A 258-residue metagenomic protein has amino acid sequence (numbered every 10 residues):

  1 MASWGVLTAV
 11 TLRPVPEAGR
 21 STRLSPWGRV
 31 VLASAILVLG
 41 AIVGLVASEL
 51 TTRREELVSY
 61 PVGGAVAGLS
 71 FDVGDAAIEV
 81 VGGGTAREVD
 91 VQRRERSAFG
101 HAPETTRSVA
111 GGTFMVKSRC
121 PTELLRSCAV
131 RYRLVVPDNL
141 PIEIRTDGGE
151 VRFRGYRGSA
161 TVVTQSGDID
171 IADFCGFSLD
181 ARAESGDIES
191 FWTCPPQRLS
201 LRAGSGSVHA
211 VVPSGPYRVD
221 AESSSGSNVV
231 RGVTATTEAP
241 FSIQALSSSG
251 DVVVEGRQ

Functional and structural regions predicted by a protein language model:
M1-G28: Terminal targeting segments of Actinobacterial cell-envelope proteins
W27-A47: Hydrophobic membrane-insertion alpha-helices, especially the h-region of bacterial N-terminal signal peptides
S48-G112, R131-V135, P141, R152-F153 (+3 more regions): Short linear S-[DN]-x-LW-Φ motif typified by the pepsin-like aspartic protease active-site region
G64, V73-D75, G84, V109-G111 (+10 more regions): A generic beta-sheet turn/junction motif
A86-E88, T122-E123, Q197, Y217: Short, surface-exposed beta-strand-loop junctions and turns on beta-sheet-rich folds
M115-Q197: Non-cytosolic head/periplasmic domains of membrane-anchored proteins
A172-Q258: Short, surface-exposed interaction patches in beta-rich subdomains that mediate adhesion/assembly near membranes
